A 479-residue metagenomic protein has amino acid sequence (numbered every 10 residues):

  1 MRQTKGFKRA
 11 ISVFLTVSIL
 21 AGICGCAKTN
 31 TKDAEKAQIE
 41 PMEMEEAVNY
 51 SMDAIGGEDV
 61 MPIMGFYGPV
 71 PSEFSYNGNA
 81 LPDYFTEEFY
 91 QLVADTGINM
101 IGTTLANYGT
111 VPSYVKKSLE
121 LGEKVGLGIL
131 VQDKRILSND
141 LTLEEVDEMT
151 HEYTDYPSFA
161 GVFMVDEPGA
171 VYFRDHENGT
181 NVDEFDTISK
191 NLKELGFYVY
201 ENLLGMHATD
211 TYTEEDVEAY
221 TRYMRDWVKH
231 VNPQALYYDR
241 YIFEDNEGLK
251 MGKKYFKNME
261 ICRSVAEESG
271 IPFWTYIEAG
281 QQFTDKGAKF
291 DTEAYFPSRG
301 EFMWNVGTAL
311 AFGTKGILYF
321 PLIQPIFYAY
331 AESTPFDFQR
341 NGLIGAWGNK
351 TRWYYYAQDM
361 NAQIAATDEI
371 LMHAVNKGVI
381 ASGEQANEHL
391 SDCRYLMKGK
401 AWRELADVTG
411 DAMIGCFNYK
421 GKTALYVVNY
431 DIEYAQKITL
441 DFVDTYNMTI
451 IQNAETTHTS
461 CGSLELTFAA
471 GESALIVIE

Functional and structural regions predicted by a protein language model:
R2-F14: Bacterial N-terminal signal peptides that target proteins for export
F7, S18, T31-A34: Short, intrinsically disordered, low-complexity terminal segments
K8-R9, A27-N30, Y426, I450: Intrinsic disorder/low-complexity signature
A10, T16, F468-G471: Intrinsically disordered, low-complexity segments
L15, I19-G22: Hydrophobic core
I23-A37: Sec-dependent signal peptide cleavage junction
E35-T445, I451-E479: Glycan-processing catalytic domains of CAZymes
